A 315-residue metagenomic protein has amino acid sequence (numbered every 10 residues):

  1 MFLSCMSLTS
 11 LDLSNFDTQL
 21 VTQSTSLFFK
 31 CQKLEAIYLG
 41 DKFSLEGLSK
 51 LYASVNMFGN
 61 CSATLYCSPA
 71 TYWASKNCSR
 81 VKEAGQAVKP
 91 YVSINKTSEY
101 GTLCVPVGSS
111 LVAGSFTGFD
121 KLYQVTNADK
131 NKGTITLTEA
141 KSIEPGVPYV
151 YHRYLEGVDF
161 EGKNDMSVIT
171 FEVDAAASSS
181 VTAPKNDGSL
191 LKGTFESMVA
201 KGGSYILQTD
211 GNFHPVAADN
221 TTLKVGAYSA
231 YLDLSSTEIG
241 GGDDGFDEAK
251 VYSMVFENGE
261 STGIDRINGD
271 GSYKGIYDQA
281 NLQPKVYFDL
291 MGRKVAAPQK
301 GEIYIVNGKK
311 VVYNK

Functional and structural regions predicted by a protein language model:
M1-L3, T22-F29, Y52-F58: Consensus positions within tandem repeat domains that build extended binding/scaffold surfaces
M6-T22, C31-K50, S62-W73: Structural signature of tandem-repeat unit edges
G40-K42, Y66-Y72, P106-V107, Y154 (+2 more regions): Structural motif
G59-Y91: Extracellular/surface-exposed low-complexity segments
Y66-C67, A113-A128, K285-M291: Change to "...patches in solvent-exposed regions of secreted, membrane-anchored, or virion-exposed structural
A84-F116, L137-N212, V216-I264: A short, polar beta-strand/turn micro-motif
T126-N127, E260-K315: C-terminal outer-membrane/trafficking sorting elements
N127-L137: Short linear interaction motifs
